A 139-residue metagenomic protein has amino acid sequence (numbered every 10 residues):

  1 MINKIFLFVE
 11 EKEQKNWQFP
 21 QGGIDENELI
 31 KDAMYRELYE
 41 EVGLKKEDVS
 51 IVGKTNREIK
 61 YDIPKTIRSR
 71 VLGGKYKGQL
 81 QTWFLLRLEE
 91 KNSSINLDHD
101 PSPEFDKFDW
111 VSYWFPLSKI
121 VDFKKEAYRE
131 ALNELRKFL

Functional and structural regions predicted by a protein language model:
M1-P20: N-terminal strand-loop-strand
K12-E13, G23, W114-F115: Short, histidine-centered active-site or binding-site loop motifs used for metal coordination, general acid-base
Q14, F19, K46, K77-W83: Short connector loops at helix/strand junctions that flank enzyme active sites, especially segments positioning acidic
W17, N56-E58, W83, F105-W110 (+2 more regions): Tryptophan-centric aromatic hotspots in well-structured domains and transmembrane helices
F19-E58: The catalytic Nudix box helix
E58-S94: Active-site-adjacent beta-strand/loop module that shapes the phosphate/pyrophosphate-binding cleft
L80-E126: NUDIX/MutT-family hydrolases
